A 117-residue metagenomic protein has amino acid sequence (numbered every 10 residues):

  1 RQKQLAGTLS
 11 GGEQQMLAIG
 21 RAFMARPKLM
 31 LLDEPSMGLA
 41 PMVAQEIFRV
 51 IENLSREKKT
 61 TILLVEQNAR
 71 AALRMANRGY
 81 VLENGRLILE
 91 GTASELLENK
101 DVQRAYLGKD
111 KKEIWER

Functional and structural regions predicted by a protein language model:
L5-L9: Conserved ABC ATPase signature
I19: Hydrophobic anchor residue at the start of the ABC signature
A22-F23: ABC ATPase C-loop
R26: Conserved catalytic motifs of ABC-family nucleotide-binding domains
M30-E34: Catalytic Walker B motif of ABC-type/P-loop ATPase nucleotide-binding domains
Q45-K59: Helical segment within the ABC ATPase nucleotide-binding domain
R78, E90: Short, glycine/charged-rich "phosphate-handling" switch motifs in NTP-dependent and phosphotransfer domains
